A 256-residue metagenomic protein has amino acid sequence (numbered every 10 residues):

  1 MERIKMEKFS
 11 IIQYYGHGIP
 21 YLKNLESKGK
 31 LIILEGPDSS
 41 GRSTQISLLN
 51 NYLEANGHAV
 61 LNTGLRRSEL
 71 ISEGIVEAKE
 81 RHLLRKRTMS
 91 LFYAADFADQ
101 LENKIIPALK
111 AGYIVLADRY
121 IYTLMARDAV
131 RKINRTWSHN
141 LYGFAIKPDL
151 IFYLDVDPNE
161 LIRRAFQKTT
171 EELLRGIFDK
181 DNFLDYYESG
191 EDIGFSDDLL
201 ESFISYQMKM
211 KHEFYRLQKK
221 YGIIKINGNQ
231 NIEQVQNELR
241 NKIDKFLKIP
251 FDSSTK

Functional and structural regions predicted by a protein language model:
E2-L25, N50, F166-K256: NTP-dependent small-molecule kinase module
N24-N51: Walker A (P-loop) phosphate-binding motif
G29-I33, I114-L116, I223: Residue-level preference for the first positions of well-ordered beta-strands
E54-I146: ATP-dependent small-molecule kinase phosphotransfer cores that center on conserved nucleotide phosphate-binding segments
T63, L154, I226: Hydrophobic residues at beta-strand termini and immediately following loops that shape nucleotide-binding pockets
R67-E69, I121-Y122, V156-I162, I232: Conserved nucleotide-binding/hydrolysis micro-motifs of P-loop NTPases
A117-R119, F144-K168, D179: Conserved phosphate-donor/acceptor-positioning beta-strand/loop module used by diverse small-molecule
